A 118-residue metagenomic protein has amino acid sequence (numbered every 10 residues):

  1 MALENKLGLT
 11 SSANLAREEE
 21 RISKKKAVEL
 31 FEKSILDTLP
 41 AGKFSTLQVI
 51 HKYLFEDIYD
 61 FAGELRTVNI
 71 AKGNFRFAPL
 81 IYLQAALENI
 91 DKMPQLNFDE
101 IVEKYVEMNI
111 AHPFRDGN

Functional and structural regions predicted by a protein language model:
M1-N118: FIC/Doc superfamily catalytic core
